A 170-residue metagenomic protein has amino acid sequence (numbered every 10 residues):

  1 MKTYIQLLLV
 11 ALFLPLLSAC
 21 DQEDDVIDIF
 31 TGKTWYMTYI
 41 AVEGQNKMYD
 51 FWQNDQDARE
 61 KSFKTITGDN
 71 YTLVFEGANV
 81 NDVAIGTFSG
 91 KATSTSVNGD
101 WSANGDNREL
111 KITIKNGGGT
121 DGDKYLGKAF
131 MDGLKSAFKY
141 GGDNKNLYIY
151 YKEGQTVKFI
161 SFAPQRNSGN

Functional and structural regions predicted by a protein language model:
M1-K2, D21: N-terminal hydrophobic targeting signals that begin at the initiator methionine
K2-V10: Sec-dependent signal peptide recognition, specifically the positively charged N-region followed immediately by
P15-A19: C-terminal motif of bacterial Sec signal peptides marking the signal peptidase cleavage site
C20-N170: Lipid interaction determinants
